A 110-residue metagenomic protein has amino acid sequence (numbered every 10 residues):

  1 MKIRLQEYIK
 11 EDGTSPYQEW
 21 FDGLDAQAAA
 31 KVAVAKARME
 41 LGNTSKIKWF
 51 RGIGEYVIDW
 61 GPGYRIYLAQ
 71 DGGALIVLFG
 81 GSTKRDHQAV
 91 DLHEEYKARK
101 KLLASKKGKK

Functional and structural regions predicted by a protein language model:
M1-A37: Solvent-exposed, charged helical/coil patches that constitute nucleic-acid or partner-interaction surfaces
K2-Q6, K10, T44, G61-R65 (+1 more regions): Enriched for short, Lys/Arg-rich terminal
D22-D25, E55, D86, D91: Acidic side chains
G23, D59-P62: Membrane-interface junctions
V34-I58: A short, surface-exposed loop/turn module that caps and links secondary-structure elements
